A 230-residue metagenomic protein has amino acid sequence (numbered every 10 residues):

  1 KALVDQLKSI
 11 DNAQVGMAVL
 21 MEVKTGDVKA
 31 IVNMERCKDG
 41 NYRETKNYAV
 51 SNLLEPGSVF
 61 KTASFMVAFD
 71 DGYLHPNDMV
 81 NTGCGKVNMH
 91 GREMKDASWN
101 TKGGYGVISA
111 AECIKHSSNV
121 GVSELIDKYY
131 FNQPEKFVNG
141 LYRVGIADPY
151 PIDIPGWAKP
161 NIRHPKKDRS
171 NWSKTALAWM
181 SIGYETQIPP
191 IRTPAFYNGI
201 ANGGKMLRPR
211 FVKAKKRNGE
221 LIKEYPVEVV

Functional and structural regions predicted by a protein language model:
K1-D11, G16: Conserved, well-ordered alpha-helix/loop/beta-strand core segments that scaffold catalytic motifs
G16-L54, M66-V230: Beta-lactam-recognizing serine transpeptidase/beta-lactamase-like catalytic domain environment
S58: Short alpha-helical catalytic segment bearing the HExxH-like zincin motif of zinc-dependent metalloproteases
